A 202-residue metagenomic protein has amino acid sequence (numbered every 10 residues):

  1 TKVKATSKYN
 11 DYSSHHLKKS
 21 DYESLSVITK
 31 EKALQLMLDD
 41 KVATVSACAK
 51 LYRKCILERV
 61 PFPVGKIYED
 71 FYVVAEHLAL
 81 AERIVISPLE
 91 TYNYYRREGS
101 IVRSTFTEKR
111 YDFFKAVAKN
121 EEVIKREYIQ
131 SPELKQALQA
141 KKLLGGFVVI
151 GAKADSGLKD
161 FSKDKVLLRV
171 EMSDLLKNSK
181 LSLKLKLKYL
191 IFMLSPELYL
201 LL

Functional and structural regions predicted by a protein language model:
T1-V85, Y95, G99-E108: Donor-binding/catalytic cores of nucleotide-activated saccharide and glycerol-phosphate transferases/polymerases
I28-T29, K115-Q136, L175-K177, L200: C-terminal, non-catalytic tails of nucleotide-sugar-dependent glycosyltransferases
P88: A cytosolic small-molecule/anion-sensing beta-strand core signal
T107-F114, K165: Non-membrane alpha-helical structural segments and their capping/turn regions in soluble enzymes
I124-Y128, I150-G157: Secondary-structure edge/capping motif, primarily at the C-terminal ends of alpha-helices and the immediately following
E133-A140, S162: Short, charged, amphipathic alpha-helical segments
A137-G151: Amphipathic alpha-helical repeat scaffolds of TPR domains
D155-L202: Membrane-interface aromatic/basic loop that binds lipid-linked glycans or pyrophosphate carriers, typified by
